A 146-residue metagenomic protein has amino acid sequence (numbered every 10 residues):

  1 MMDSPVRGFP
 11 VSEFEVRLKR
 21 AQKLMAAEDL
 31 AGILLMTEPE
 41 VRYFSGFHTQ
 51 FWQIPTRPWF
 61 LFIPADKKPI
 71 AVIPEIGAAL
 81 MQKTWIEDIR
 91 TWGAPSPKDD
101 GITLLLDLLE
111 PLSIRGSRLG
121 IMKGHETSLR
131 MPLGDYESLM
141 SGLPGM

Functional and structural regions predicted by a protein language model:
M1-M146: A composition/biophysics-driven feature that prefers long, compositionally simple stretches
